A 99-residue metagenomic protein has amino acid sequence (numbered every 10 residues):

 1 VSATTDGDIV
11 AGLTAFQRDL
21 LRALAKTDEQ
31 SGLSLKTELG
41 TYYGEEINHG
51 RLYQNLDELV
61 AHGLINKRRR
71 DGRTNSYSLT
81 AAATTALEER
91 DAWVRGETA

Functional and structural regions predicted by a protein language model:
V1-E29: Short alpha-helical segments that sit at the start of domains
R22, T37, E88: A cross-family signal for key residues in well-ordered alpha-helices that form functional helical elements
Q30-G40: Short acidic, hydrophobic short linear motifs in intrinsically disordered regions
G40-L52: Short, positively charged loop/turn segments that connect secondary-structure elements
L52-H62: Basic amphipathic alpha-helical segments that dock to polyanions
A61-D71, S78: Beta-hairpin "wing" of winged helix-turn-helix
E88-A99: Amphipathic alpha-helical dimerization/coiled-coil segments that flank or bridge DNA-binding/regulatory modules
